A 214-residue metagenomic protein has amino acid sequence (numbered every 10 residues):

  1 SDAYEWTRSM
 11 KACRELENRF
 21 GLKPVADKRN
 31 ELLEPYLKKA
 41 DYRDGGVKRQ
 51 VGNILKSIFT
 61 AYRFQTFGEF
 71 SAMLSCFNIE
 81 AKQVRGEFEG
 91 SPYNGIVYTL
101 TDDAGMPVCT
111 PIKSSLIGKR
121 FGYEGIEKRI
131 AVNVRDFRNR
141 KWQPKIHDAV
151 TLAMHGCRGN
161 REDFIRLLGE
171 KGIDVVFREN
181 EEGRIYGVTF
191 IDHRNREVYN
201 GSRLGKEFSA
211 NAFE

Functional and structural regions predicted by a protein language model:
S1-E214: Single-stranded nucleic-acid nicking/binding segments centered on His-rich, glycine/basic loops
